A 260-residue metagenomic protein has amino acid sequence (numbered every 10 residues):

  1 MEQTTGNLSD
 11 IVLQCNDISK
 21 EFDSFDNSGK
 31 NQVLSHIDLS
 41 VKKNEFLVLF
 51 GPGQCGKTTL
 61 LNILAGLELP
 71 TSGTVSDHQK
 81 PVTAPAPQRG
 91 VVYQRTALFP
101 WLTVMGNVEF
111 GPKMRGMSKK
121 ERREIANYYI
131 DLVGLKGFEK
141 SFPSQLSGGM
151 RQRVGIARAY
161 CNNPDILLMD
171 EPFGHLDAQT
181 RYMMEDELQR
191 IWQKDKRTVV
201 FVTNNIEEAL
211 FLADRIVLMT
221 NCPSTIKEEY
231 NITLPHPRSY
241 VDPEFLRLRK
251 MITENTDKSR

Functional and structural regions predicted by a protein language model:
F50-P52: The feature captures the beta-strand-to-loop junction immediately N-terminal to the Walker
A65: Helix-to-loop junction immediately C-terminal to a conserved catalytic motif
G73-P85: Conserved ABC transporter NBD signature motif
M105-K113, R123, N127, N231: Short helical segment in ABC ATPase nucleotide-binding domains corresponding to the A-loop/adjacent helical element
S141-S144, N162: Conserved signature/switch motifs of ABC ATPase nucleotide-binding domains
I156: Hydrophobic anchor residue at the start of the ABC signature
L167-D170: Catalytic Walker B motif of ABC-type/P-loop ATPase nucleotide-binding domains
